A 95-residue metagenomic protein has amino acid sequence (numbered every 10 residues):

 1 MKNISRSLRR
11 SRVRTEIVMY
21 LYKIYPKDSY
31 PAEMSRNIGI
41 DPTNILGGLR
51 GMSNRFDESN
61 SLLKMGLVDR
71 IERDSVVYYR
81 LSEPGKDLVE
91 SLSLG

Functional and structural regions predicted by a protein language model:
M1-M19: Short alpha-helical segments that sit at the start of domains
M19-P26, G39: Short, locally clustered residues in the helix-turn-helix/winged-helix DNA-binding domain
K27-N37: Short acidic, hydrophobic short linear motifs in intrinsically disordered regions
I40-G66, V76: Short amphipathic alpha-helical interaction segments
G66-R70, R80: Extended hydrophobic secondary-structure segments that form protein cores and membrane-embedded regions
E72-D74: Short Gly/Ser/Thr- and Asp/Glu-enriched loop/turn motifs at secondary-structure junctions
V77-G95: Short, amphipathic alpha-helical interaction segments positioned at domain boundaries
